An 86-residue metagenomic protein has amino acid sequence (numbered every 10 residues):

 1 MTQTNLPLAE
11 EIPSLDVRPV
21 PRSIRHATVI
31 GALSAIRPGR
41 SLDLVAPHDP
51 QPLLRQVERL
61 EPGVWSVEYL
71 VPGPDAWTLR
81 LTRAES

Functional and structural regions predicted by a protein language model:
T2-S86: Positively charged, polar, low-complexity stretches
